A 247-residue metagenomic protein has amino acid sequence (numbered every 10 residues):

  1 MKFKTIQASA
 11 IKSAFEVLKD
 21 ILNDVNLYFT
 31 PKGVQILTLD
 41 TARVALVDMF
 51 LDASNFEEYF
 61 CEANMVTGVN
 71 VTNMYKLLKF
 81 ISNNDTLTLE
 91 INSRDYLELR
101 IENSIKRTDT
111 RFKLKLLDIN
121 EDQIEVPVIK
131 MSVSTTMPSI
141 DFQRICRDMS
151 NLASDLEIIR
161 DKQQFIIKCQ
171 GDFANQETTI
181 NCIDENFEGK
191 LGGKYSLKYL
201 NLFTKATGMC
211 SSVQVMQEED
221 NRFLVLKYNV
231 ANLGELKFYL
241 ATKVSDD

Functional and structural regions predicted by a protein language model:
M1-K19, D24-N151, E157-D247: DNA polymerase sliding clamps and clamp-related checkpoint/processivity subunits
